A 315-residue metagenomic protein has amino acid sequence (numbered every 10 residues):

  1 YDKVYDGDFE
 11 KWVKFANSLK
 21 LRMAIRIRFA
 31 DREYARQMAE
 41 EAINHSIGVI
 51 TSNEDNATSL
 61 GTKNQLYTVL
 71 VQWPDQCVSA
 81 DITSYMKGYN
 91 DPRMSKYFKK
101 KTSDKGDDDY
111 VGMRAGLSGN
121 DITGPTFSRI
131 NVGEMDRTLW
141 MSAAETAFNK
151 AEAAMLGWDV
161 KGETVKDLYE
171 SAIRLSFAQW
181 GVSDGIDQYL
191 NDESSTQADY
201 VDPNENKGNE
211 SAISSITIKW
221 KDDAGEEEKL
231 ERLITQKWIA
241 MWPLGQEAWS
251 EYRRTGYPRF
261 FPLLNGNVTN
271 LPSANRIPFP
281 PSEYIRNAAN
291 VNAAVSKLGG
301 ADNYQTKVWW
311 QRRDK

Functional and structural regions predicted by a protein language model:
Y1-G185, D222-L230, Q236: Structured, solvent-exposed acidic/aromatic patches
F177-K315: C-terminal functional modules
